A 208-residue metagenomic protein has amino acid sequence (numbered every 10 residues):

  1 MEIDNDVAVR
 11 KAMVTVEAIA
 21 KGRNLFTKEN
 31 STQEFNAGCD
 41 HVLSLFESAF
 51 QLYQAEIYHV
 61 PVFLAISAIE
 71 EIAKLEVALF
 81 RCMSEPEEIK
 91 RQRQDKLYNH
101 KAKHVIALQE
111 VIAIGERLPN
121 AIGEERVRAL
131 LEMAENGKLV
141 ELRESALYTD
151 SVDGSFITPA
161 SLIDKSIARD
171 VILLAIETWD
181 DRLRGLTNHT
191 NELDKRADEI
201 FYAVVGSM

Functional and structural regions predicted by a protein language model:
M1-M208: Terminal alpha-helical segments
